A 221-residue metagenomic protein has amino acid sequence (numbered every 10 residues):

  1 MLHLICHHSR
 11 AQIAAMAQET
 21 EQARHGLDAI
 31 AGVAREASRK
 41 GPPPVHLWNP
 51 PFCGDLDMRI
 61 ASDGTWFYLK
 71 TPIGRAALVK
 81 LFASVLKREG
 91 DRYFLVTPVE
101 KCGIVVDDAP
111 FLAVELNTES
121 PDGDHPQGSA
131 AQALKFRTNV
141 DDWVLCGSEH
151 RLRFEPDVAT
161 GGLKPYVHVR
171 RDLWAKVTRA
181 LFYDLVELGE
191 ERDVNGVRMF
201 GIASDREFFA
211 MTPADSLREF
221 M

Functional and structural regions predicted by a protein language model:
L2-M221: Long, non-globular segments of proteins
